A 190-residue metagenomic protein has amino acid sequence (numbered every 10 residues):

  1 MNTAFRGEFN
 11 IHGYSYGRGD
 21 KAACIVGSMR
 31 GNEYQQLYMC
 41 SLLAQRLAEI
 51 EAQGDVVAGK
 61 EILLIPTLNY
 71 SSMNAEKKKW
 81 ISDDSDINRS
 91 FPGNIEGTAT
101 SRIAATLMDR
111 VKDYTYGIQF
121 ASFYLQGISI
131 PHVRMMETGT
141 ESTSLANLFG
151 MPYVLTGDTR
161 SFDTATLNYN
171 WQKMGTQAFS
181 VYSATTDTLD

Functional and structural regions predicted by a protein language model:
M1-D190: Structured catalytic-domain cores with a bias toward divalent-metal coordination
